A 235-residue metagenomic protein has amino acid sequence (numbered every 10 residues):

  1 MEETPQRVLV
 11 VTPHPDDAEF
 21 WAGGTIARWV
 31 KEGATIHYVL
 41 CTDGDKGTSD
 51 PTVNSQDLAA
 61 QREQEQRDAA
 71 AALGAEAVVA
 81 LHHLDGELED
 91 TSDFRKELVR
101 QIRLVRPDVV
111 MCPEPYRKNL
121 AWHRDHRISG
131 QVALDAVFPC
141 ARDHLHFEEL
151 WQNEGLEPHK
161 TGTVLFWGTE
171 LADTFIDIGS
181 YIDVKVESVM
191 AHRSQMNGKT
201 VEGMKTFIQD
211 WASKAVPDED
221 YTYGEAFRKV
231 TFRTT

Functional and structural regions predicted by a protein language model:
M1-L9, E89-T235: Metal-dependent de-N-acetylase/amidase catalytic core
M1-R106: Active-site rim/loop-helix segments in enzyme catalytic domains that contact anionic ligands
